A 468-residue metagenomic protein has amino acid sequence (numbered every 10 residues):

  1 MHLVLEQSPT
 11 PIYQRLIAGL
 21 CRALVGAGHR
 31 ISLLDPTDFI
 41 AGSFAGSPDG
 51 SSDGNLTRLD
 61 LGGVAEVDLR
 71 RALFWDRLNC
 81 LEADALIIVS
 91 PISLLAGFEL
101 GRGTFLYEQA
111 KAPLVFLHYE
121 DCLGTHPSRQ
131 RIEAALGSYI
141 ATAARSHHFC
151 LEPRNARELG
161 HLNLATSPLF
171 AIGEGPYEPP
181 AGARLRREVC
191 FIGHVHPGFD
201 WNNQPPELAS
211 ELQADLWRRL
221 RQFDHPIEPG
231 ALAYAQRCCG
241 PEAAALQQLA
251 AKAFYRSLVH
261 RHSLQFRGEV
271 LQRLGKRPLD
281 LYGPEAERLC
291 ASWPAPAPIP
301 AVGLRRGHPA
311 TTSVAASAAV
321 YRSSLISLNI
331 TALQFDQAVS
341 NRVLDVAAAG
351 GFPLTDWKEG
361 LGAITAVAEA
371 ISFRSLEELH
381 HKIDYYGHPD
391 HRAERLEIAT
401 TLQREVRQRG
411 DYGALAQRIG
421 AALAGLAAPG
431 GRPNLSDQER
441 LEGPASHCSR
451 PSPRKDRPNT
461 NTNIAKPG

Functional and structural regions predicted by a protein language model:
H2-A27, P36-F44, S90, H147 (+3 more regions): Nucleotide-sugar donor-binding catalytic core of glycosyltransferases
R77-L95: Short N-terminal targeting/anchoring amphipathic segment
L106-G124, F149, C190: Active-site proximal beta-strand in glycosyltransferases
R129-H147: Membrane-proximal helix-turn-helix segments that form the acceptor-binding/catalytic region of lipid-linked
A348-T355, S372: Short hydrophobic beta-strand element within catalytic cores of glycosyltransferases and related nucleotide-activated
A370-E377, Y386-D390: Conserved acidic donor-binding segment of nucleotide-sugar-dependent glycosyltransferases
H388-L423: A charged, aromatic-enriched C-terminal amphipathic alpha-helix characteristic of glycosyltransferases across folds
Y412-K455, G468: C-terminal alpha-helical cap of glycosyltransferases
